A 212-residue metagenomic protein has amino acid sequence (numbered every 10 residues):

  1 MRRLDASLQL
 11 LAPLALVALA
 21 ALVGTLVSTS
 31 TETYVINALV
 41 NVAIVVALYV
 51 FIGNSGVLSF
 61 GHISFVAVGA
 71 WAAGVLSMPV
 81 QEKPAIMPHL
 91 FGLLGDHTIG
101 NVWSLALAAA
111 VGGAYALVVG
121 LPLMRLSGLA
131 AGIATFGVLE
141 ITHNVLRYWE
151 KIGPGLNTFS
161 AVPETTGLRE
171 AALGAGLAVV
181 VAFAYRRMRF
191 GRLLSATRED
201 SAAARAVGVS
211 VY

Functional and structural regions predicted by a protein language model:
M1-Y212: Transmembrane alpha-helices and adjacent helix-loop boundaries
